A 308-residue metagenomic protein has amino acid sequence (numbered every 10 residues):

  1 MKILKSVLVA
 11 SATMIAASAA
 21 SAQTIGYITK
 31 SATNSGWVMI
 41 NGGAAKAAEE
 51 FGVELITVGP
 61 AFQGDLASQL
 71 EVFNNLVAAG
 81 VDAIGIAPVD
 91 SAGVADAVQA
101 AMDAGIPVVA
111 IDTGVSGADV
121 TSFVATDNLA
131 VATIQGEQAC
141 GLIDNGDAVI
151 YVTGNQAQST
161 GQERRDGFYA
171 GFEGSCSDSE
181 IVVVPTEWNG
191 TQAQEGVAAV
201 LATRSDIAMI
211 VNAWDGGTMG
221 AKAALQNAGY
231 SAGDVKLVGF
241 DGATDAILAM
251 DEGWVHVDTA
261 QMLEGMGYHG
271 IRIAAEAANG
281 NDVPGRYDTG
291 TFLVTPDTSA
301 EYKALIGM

Functional and structural regions predicted by a protein language model:
K2-L8, A17-M308: A residue-level marker of the well-folded mature domains of exported/periplasmic proteins
T13-M14: Short, linear, compositionally biased motifs with a strong N-terminal bias
